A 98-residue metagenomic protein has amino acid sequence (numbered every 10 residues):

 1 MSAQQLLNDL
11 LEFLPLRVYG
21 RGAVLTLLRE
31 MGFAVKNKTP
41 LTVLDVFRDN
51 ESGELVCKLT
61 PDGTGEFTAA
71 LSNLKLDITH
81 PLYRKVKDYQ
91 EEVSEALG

Functional and structural regions predicted by a protein language model:
M1-P15, G22-L97: Basic/aromatic-rich interaction segments and small domains that mediate binding to polyanionic partners
